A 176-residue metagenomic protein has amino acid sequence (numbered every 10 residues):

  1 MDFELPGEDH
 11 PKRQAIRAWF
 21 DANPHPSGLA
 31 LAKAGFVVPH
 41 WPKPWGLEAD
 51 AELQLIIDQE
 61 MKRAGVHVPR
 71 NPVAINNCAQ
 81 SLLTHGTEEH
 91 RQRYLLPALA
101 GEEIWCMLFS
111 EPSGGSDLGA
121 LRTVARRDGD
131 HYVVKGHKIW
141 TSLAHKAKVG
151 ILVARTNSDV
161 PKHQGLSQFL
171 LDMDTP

Functional and structural regions predicted by a protein language model:
M1-V73, E89-A100, I104: Amphipathic, small/basic residue-rich leader segments at the start of a protein or domain
P44, S110-G114, I139-W140: Short, solvent-exposed loop/turn elements at beta->coil junctions and helix N-caps that rim active or binding pockets
D58, A79-L82, L95, I151 (+1 more regions): Conserved protein kinase catalytic domain
P69-E89, G115: N-terminal glycine-rich flavin-associated loop
G101-F109, I151-V153: A short, Trp-centered hydrophobic/proline-enriched beta-strand micro-motif
S116-D117, Y132: Hydrophobic, small-residue-rich alpha-helical packing segments that form membrane-like cores
T123-R126: A structural signal for short hydrophobic beta-strand segments in well-ordered beta-sheet cores
H131, K135-P176: A short core secondary-structure module
